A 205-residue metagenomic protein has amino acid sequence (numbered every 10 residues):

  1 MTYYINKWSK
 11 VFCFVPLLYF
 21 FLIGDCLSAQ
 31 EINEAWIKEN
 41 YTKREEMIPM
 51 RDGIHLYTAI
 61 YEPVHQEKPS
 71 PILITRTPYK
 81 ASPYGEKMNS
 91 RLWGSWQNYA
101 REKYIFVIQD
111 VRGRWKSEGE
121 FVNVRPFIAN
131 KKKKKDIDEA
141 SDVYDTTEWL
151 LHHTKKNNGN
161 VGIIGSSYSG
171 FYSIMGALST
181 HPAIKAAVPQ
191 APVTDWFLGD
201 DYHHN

Functional and structural regions predicted by a protein language model:
T2-V15: Bacterial N-terminal signal peptides that target proteins for export
C13-D25: Bacterial N-terminal signal peptides
L27-A29: Boundary at the C-terminal end of the N-terminal hydrophobic targeting segment
E31-Q66: N-terminal cap/lid segment of alpha/beta-hydrolase-fold proteins
G53, G113, G165, S169: Conserved G/P- and acidic residue-centered "switch" motifs that form tight phosphate/ATP-binding loops in soluble
E67-H152: Cap/lid segment of the alpha/beta-hydrolase catalytic domain
R91, F127-K134, I164, F171-N205: A catalytic-pocket lid/entrance helix-loop region that shapes and gates access to the active site across common
K155-S167: Alpha/beta-hydrolase fold nucleophile elbow
